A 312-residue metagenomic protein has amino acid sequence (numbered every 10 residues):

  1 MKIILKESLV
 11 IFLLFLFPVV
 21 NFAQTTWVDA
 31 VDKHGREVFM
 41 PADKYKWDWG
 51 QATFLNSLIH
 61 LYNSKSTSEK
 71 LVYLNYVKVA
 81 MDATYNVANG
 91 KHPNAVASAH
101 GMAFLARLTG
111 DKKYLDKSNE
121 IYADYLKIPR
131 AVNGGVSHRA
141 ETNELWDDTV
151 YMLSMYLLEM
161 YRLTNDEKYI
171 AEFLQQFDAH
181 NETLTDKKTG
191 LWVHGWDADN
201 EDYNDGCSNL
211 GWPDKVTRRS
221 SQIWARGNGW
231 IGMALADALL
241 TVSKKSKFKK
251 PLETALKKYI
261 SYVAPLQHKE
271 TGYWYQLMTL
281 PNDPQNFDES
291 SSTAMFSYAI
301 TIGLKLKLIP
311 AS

Functional and structural regions predicted by a protein language model:
M1-Q24: Bacterial Sec-dependent N-terminal signal peptides
A23-S312: Glycan-recognition and catalytic cores of secretory/periplasmic carbohydrate-active enzymes
